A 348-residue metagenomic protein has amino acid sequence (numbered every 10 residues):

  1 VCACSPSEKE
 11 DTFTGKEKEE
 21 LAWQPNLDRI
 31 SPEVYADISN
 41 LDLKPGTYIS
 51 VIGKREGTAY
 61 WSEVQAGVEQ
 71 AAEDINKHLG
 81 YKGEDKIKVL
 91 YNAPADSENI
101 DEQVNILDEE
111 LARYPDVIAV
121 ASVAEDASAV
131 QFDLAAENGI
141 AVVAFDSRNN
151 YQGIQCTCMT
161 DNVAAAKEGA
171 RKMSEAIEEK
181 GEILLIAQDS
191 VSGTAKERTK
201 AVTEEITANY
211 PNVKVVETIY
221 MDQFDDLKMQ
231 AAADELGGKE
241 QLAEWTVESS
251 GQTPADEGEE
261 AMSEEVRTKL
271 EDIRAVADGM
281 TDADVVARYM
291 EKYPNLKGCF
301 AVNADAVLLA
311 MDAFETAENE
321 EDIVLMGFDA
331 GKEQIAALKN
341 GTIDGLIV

Functional and structural regions predicted by a protein language model:
C4-V348: A residue-level marker of the well-folded mature domains of exported/periplasmic proteins
